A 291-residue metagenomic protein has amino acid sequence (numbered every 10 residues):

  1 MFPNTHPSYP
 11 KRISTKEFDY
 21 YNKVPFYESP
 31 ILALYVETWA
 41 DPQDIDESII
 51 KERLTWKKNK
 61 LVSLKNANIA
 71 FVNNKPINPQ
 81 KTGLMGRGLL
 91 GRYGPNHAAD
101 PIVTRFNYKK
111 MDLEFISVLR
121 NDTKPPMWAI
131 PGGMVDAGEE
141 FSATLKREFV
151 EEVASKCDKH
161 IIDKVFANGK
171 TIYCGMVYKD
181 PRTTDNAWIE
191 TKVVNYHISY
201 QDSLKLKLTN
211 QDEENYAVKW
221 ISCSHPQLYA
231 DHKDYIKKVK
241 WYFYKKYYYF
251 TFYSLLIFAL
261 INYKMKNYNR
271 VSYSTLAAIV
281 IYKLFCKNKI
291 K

Functional and structural regions predicted by a protein language model:
M1-I130, C157-D180, T184-V193, H197-Y248 (+1 more regions): Alpha-helical and coiled-coil interaction segments, frequently adjacent to or embedded within charge-biased
A129-E139: Short histidine-centered catalytic/ligand-binding loop motif
E140, T144, V193: Amphipathic alpha-helical recognition patches that constitute DNA-binding helices
E152, K156: Short alpha-helical functional segments enriched in proximate histidine and acidic residues
F250-K287: Terminal signal-anchor or tail-anchor transmembrane helices that tether membrane-associated enzymes to cellular
I290-K291: Intrinsically disordered, highly charged
